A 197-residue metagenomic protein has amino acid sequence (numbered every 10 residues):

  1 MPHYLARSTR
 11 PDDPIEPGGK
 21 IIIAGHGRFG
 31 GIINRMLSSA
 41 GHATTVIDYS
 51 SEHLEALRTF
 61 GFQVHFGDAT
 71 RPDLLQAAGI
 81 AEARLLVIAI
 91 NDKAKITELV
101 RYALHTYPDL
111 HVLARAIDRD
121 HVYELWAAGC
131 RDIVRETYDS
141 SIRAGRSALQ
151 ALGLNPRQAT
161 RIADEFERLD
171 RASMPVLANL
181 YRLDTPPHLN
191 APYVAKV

Functional and structural regions predicted by a protein language model:
M1-V197: Cytosolic regulatory regions of ion transport systems
